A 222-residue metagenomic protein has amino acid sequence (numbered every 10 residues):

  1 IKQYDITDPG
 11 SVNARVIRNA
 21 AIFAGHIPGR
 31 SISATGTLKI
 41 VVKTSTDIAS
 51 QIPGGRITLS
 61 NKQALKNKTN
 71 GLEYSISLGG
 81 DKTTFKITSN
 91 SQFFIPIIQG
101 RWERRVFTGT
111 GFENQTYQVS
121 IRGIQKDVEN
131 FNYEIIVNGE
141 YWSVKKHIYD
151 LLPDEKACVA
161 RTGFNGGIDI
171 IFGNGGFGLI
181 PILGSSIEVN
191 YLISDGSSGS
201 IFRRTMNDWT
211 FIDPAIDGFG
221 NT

Functional and structural regions predicted by a protein language model:
I1-T222: Signature of Asx- and small-polar-rich beta-strand/turn repeats characteristic of beta-solenoid architectures
